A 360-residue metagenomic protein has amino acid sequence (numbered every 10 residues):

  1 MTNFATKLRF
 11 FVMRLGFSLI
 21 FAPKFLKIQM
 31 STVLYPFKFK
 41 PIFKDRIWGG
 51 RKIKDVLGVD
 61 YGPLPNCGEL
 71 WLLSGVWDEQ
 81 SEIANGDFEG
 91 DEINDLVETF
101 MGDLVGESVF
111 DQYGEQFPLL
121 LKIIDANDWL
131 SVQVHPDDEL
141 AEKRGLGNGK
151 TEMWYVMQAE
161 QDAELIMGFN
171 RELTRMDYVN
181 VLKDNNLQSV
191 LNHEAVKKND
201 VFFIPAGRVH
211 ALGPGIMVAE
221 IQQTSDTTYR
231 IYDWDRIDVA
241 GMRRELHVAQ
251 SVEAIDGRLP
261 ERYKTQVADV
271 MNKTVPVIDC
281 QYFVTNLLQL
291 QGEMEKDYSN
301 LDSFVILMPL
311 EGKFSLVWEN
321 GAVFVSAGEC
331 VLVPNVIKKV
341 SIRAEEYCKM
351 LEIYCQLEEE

Functional and structural regions predicted by a protein language model:
V12, L19, P23-L173, D233-E261 (+1 more regions): Transition-metal
Q116, I124-W129, D138, N148 (+3 more regions): Ligand-binding loop in jelly-roll beta-barrel domains
L121-K122, L130, E152-Y155, H193-E194 (+4 more regions): His/acidic/aromatic-lined binding-pocket segments of jelly-roll/cupin-type domains and related regulatory beta-sandwich
E172-D184, D302-L310: Short, basic/aromatic beta-hairpin or loop at an interaction surface
V181-Y229: Loop-centered beta-sheet repeat module
L191-F202, E319-V336: Short acidic-glycine-tyrosine-enriched beta hairpin
Y229-L301: C-terminal amphipathic alpha-helical segment
E295-K296, G312-V317, C330: Short beta-strand segments in beta-sandwich/barrel cores
